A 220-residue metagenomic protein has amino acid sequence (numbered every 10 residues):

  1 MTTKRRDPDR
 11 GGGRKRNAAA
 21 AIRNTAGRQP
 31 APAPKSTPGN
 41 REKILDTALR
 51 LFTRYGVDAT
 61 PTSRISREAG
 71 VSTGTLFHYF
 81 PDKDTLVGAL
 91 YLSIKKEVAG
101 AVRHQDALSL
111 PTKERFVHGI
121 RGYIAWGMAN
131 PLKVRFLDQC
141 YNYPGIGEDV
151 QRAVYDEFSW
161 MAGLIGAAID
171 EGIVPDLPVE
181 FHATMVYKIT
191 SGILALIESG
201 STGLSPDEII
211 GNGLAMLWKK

Functional and structural regions predicted by a protein language model:
M1-Q29, G122-W126, S159-D170, I189 (+1 more regions): C-terminal peripheral helix-coil segments that are non-catalytic and often amphipathic
N40-L49, I65, L90-V98, V102 (+1 more regions): Generic hydrophobic, amphipathic alpha-helix propensity
K43, T47, L51-T85, A89: Helix-turn-helix
R54-Y55, S109, N130, E171: Short coil/turn segments at alpha/beta junctions that flank glycine-rich nucleotide-binding fingerprints
V57-D58, V174, T202: Conserved hydrophobic residue
A89, R103-A129, H182-V186: Hydrophobic alpha-helical connector segments
K96-A99, H118, A125, A129 (+3 more regions): Amphipathic alpha-helical packing segments from all-alpha helical-bundle domains
G127-G145, A195-S199: Amphipathic alpha-helical segments used for helix-helix packing
